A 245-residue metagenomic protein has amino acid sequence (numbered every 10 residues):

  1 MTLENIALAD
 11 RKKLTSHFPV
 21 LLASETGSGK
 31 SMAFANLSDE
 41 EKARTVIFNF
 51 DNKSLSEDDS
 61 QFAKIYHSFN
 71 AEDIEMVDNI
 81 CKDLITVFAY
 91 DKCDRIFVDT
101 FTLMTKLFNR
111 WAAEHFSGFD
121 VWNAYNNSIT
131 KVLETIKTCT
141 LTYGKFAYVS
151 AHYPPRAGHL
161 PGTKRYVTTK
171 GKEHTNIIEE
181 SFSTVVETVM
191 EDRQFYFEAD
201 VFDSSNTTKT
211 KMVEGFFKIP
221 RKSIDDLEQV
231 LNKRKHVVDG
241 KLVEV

Functional and structural regions predicted by a protein language model:
M1-L3, L14-T15, F195-V245: C-terminal regions of RecA-like/P-loop NTPase motor modules
T2-V98, T102-L103: Conserved P-loop
K12, F34-S38, C139-T140, T175-E179 (+1 more regions): A general structural signal for short secondary-structure junctions and capping/turn motifs
M32, E57, L107-F108, G158-L160 (+1 more regions): Short glycine-/acidic-enriched loop or helix-start segments at secondary-structure transitions that form or flank
E41, K92, Y143-G144, S181: Short loop/turn motifs at secondary-structure junctions
I80-D83, T135, V230: Charge-rich, solvent-exposed alpha-helical interaction surfaces
R95-I177: P-loop NTPase motor core
A147-R221: Phosphate-binding/switch region of NTP-binding enzymes
